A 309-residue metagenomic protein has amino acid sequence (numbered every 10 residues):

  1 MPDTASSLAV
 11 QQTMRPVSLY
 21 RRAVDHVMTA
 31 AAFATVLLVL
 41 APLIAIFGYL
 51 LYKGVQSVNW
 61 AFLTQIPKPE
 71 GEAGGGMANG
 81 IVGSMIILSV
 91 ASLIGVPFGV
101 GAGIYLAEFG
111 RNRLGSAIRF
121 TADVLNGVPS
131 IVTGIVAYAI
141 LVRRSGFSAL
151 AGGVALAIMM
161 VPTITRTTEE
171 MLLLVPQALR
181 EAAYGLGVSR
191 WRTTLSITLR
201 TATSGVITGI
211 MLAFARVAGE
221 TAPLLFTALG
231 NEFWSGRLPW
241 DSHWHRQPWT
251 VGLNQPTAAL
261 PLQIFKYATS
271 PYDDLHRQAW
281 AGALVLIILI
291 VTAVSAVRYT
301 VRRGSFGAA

Functional and structural regions predicted by a protein language model:
M1-V36, V297-A309: Transmembrane alpha-helical segments of polytopic membrane transport and secretion proteins
Q11-A34, Y49-A91, R111, Q263-R277: Periplasmic/extracellular loop-to-transmembrane helix junction in inner-membrane transport proteins
E70, L224-L286: Interhelical loop and adjacent transmembrane-helix boundary motif in polytopic membrane transport permeases
V82, I86-I94, F98, A102 (+4 more regions): Hydrophobic alpha-helical transmembrane segments of multipass integral membrane proteins, especially permease/channel
A91-A122, V297-F306: Transmembrane-helix boundary motif in ABC transporter permease subunits
L106, R111-G115, V175-P176, R180-T208: Amphipathic cytosolic juxtamembrane alpha-helices at the membrane-cytosol interface of multi-pass membrane transporters
D123-M160: Generic hydrophobic transmembrane alpha-helix motif, especially the helices
T168, R190-A228: Transmembrane alpha-helices
